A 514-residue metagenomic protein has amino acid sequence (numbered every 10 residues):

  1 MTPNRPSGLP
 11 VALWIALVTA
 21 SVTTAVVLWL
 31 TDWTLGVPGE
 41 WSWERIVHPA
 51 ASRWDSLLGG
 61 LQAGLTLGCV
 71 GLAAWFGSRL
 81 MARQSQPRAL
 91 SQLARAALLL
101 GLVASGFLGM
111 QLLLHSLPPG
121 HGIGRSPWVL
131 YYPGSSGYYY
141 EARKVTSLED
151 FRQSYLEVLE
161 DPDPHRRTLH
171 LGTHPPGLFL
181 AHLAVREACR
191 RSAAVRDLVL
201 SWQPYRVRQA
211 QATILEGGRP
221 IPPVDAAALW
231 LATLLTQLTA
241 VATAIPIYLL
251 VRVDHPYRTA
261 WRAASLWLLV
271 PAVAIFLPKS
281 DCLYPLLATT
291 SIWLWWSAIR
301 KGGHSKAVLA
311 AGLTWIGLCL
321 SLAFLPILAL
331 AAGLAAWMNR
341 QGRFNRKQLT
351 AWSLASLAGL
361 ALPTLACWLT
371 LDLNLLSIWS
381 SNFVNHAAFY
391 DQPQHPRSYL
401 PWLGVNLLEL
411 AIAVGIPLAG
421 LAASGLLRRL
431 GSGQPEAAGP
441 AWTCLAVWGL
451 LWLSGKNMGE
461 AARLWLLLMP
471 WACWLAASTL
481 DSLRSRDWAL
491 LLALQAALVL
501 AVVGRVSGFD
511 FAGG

Functional and structural regions predicted by a protein language model:
M1, V70-R83, E409-P435, A441 (+2 more regions): Hydrophobic, aromatic-rich transmembrane alpha-helices and their immediate juxtamembrane boundary segments
L9, R83-L90, G303, G342-T350 (+2 more regions): Membrane-interface helix-loop-helix junctions at transmembrane boundaries of multi-pass membrane enzymes, predominantly
S21-P38, L330, L334-G425: Membrane-lumen/periplasm interface segments of specific transmembrane helices in polyprenyl phosphate-linked
G71-R79, R206-I214, W230-D254, A288-T290: Transmembrane-helix motifs of polytopic, lipid-linked glycan transferases
A89, I292-L309, L325-A358, L430-S432: Perimembrane helix-loop-helix junctions
L114-T173, G177-W230: Interfacial juxtamembrane loops and adjacent helix segments that form the catalytic/substrate-binding surfaces
L268-I275, K306-L322, L328-G333: Membrane-interface alpha helices of multi-pass inner-membrane proteins
A272, F276-Y284, A461: Short acidic/glycine- and proline-prone juxtamembrane loop motifs at membrane-interface regions of multi-pass membrane
